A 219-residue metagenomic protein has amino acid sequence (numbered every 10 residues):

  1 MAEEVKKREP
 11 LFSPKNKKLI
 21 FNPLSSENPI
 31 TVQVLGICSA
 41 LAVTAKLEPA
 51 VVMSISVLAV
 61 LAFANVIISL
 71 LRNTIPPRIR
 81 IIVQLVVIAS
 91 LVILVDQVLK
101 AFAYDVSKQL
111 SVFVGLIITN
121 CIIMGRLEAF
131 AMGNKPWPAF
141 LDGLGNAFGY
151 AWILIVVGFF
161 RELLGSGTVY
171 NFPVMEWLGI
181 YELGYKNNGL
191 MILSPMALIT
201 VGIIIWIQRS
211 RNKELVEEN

Functional and structural regions predicted by a protein language model:
L24-V43, S54-L58: The first (N-terminal) embedded transmembrane alpha-helix
I37-L41, V57-A62, A89-D96, I118-I122 (+3 more regions): Hydrophobic core segments of alpha-helical transmembrane domains in multi-pass membrane transport and ion-translocation
L47-F63, V83, S107-I118: Structural signature of hydrophobic alpha-helical transmembrane segments
A64-P77, M124-N134: C-terminal ends of transmembrane helices
I75-I88, Q109-G115, D142: Cytoplasmic-side transmembrane-helix entry/capping segments in multi-pass membrane proteins
L94-Q109: Transmembrane alpha-helix boundary signature
Y170-L190: Short, membrane-exposed interhelical loops at transmembrane-helix boundaries
I207-N219: Membrane-interface capping segments at transmembrane-helix boundaries
